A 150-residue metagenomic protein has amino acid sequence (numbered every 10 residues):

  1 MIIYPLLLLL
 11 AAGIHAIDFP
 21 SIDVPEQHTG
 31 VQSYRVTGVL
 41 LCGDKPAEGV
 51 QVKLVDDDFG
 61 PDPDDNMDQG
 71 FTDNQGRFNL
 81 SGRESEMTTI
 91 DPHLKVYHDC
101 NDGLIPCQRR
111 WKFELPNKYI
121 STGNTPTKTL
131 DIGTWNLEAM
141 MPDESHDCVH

Functional and structural regions predicted by a protein language model:
M1-A16: Cleavable N-terminal signal peptides of Sec/SRP-targeted secreted and luminal proteins
G13-T134, M140, C148-H150: Beta-strand-dominated extracellular/periplasmic modules and repeats in secreted or surface-exposed proteins
E144: Charged phosphate-binding loop/patch that engages nucleotide di/tri-phosphates or the phosphate backbone of nucleic
